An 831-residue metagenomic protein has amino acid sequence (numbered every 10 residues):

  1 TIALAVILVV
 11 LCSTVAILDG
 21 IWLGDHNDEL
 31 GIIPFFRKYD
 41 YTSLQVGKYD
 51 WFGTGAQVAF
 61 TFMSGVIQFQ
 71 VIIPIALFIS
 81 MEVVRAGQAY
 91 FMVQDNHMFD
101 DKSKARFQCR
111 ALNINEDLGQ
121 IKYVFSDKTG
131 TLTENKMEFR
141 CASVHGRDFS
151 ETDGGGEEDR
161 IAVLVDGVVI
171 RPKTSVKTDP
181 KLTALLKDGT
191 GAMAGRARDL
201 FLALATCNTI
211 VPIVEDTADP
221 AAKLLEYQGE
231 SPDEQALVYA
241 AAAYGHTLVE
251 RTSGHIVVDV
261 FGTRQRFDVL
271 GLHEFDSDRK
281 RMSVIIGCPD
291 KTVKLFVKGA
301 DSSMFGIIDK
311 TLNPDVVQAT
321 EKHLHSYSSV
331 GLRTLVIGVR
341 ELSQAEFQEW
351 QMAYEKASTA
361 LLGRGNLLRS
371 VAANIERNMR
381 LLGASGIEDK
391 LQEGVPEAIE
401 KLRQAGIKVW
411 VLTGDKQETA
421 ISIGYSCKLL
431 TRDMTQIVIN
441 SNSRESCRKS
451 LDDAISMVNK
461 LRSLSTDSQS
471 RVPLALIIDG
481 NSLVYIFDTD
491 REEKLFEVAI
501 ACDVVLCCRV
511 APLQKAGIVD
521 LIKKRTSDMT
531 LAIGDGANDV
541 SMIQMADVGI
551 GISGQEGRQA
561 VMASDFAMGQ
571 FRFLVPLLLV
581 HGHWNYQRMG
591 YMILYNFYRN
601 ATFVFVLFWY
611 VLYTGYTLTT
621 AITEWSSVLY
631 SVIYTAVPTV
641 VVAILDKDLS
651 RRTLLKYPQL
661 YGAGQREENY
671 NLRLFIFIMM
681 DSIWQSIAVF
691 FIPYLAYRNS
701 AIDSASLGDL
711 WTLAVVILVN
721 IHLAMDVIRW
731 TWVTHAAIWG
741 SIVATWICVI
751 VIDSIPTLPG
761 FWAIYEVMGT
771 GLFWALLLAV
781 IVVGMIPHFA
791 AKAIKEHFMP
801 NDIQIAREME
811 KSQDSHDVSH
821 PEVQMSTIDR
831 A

Functional and structural regions predicted by a protein language model:
T1-V637, W732-C748, I752-A831: Conserved cytosolic headpiece of P-type ATPases
L23, V640-L655: Membrane-water interface of transmembrane alpha-helices
G582, Q659-N671, Y697-A701, I721-T734: Alpha-helical transmembrane segments
V606-Y610, V715-H722: Hydrophobic, membrane-inserted alpha-helices
T614-A621, Y694-I702: Helix-coil boundary and interhelical linker segments in multi-pass alpha-helical membrane proteins
S626, Y661-W684: Membrane-water interface at loop-to-transmembrane-helix junctions
W684-Y697: Alpha-helical transmembrane segments and their membrane-interface junctions in multi-pass membrane proteins
I702-A714: Structural signature of hydrophobic alpha-helical transmembrane segments
